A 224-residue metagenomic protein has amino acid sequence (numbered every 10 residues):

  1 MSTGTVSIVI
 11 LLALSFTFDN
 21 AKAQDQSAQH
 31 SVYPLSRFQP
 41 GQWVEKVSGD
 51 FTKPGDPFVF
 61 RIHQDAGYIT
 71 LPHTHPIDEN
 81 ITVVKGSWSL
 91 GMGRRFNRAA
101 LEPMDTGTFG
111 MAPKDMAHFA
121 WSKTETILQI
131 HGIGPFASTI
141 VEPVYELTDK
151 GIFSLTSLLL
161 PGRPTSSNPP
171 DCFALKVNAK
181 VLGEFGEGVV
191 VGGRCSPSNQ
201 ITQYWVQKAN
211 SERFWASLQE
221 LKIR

Functional and structural regions predicted by a protein language model:
S7-T17: Bacterial N-terminal signal peptides
A21-F60, L101, P143-P161: A short, N-terminal "cap"/entry segment at the start of jelly-roll beta-barrel domains of the cupin/DSBH fold
D65-Y68, H75-R95: Glycine- and acidic-residue-biased ligand/ion/polar-headgroup-sensing regions
T70-P72, L90-G91, A112-P113, A117-K123: Short beta-strand His + acidic residue motifs that chelate non-heme Fe in jelly-roll/DSBH and cupin folds
W88, R94-D115: Short acidic-glycine-tyrosine-enriched beta hairpin
P103, K114-S138: Ligand-binding loop in jelly-roll beta-barrel domains
L159-V177: Mixed-charge, Lys/Arg-rich low-complexity intrinsically disordered regions
K180-I223: Basic/aromatic-rich interaction segments and small domains that mediate binding to polyanionic partners
